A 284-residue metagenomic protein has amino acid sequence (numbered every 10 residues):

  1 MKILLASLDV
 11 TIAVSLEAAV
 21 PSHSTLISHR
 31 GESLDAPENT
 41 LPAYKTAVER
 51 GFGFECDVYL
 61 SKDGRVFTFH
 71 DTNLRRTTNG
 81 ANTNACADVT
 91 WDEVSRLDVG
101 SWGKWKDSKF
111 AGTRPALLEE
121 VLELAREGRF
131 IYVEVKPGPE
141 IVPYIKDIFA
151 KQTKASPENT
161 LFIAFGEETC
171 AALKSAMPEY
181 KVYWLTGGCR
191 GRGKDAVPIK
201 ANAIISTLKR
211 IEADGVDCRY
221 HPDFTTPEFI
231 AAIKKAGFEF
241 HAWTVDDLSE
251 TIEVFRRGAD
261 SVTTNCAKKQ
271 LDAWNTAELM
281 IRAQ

Functional and structural regions predicted by a protein language model:
K2-A13: Bacterial N-terminal signal peptides
L16-L34, L97-T113: Long, acidic (Asp/Glu-rich), low-complexity accessory segments flanking structured domains
L26-R50: N-terminal targeting signals for Sec/Tat export/insertion, comprising classic cleavable signal peptides
I27, E55, Y132, L161-I163 (+3 more regions): Structural detector of well-ordered beta-strand residues that form the stable sheet scaffold of enzyme domains
A43-L60, L208-V216: Catalytic domains of carbohydrate-active enzymes, especially glycoside hydrolases
G51-F52, C56-N73, N79: GT-A fold catalytic core of metal-dependent nucleotide-sugar glycosyltransferases, centered on the diacidic
H70-R190, I211-D223, K234-A236: Metal-dependent phosphodiesterase/phospholipase catalytic core, i.e., the His/Asp/Glu-rich active-site region
S108-A111, L185-Q284: C-terminal active-site rim and adjoining tail of enzyme catalytic domains
